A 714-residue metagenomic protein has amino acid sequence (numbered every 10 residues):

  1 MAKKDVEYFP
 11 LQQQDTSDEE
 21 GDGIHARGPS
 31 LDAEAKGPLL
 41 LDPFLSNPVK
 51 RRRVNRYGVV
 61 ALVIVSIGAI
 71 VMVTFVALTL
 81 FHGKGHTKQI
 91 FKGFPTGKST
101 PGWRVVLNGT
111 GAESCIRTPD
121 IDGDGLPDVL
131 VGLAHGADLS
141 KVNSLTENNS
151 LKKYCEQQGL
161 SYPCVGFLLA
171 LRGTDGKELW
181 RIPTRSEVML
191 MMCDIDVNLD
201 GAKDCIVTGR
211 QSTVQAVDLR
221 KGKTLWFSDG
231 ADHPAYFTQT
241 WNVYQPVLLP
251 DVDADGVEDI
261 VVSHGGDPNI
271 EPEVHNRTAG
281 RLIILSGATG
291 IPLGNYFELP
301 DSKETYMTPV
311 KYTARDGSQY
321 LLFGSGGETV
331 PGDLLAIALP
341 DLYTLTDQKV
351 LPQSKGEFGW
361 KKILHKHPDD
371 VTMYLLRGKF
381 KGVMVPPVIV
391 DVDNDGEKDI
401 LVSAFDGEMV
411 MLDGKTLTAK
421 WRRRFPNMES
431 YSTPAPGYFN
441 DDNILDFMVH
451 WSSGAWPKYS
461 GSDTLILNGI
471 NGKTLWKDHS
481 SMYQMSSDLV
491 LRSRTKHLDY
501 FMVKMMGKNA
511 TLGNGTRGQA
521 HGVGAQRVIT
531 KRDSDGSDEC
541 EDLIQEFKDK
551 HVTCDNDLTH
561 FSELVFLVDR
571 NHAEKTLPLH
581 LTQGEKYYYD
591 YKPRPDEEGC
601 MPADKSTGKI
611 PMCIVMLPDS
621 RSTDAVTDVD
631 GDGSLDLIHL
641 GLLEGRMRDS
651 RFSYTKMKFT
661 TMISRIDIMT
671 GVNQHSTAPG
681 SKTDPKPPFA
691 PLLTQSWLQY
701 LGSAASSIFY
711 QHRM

Functional and structural regions predicted by a protein language model:
A2-M714: Beta-propeller-forming repeat regions
